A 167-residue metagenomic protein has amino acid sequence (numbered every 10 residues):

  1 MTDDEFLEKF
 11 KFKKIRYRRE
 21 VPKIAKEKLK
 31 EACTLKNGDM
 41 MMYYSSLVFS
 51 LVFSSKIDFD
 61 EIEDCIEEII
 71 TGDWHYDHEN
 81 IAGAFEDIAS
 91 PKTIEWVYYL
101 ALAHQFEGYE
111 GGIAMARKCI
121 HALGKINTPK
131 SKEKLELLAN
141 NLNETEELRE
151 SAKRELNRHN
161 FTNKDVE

Functional and structural regions predicted by a protein language model:
E5-E20, G38-D58, G72, H78-S90 (+2 more regions): Structural detector for internal amphipathic alpha-helices that build alpha-solenoid repeat scaffolds
R19-A32, K56-T71, I88-H104, T128-N140 (+1 more regions): Amphipathic alpha-helical scaffolding segments comprising HEAT/armadillo-like alpha-solenoid repeats
L35: Acidic surface patches and DE-rich sequence motifs
L142-E146: Short solvent-exposed coil/turn linkers within tandem alpha-helical repeat scaffolds
